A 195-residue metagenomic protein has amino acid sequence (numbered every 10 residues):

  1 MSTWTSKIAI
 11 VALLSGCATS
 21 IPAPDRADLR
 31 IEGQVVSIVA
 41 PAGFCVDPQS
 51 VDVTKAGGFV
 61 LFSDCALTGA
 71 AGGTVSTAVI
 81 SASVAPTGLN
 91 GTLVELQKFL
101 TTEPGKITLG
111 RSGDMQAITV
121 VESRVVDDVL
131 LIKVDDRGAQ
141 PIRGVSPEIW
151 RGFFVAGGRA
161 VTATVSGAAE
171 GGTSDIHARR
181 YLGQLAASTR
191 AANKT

Functional and structural regions predicted by a protein language model:
M1-A9: Bacterial N-terminal signal peptides that target proteins for export
L13-G16: C-terminal motif of bacterial Sec signal peptides marking the signal peptidase cleavage site
A18-I21: Bacterial signal peptide processing site
Q34-C65: Post-signal-peptide N-terminal segment of Sec-exported extracytoplasmic proteins
A40-A42, S50-D52, P86-G88, V134-G138 (+1 more regions): A mature extracytoplasmic/lumenal domain signature
G58-G144: Conserved polar/disulfide-associated segments of primarily extracytoplasmic proteins
P147-V155: Short, surface-exposed beta-strand/loop micro-motifs that present aromatic residues
A160-T195: Surface-exposed amphipathic alpha-helical segments
